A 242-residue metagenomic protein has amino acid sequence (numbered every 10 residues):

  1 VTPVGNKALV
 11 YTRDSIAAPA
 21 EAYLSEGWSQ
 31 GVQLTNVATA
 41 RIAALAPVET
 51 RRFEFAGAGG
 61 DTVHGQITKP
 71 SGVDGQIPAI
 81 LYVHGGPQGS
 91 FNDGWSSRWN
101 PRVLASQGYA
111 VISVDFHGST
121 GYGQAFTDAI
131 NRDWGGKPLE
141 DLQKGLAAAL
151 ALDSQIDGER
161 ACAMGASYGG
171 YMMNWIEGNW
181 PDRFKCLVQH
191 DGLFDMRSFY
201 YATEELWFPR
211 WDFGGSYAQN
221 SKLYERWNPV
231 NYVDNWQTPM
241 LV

Functional and structural regions predicted by a protein language model:
V1-G72, N92, W99, S106 (+2 more regions): Non-catalytic accessory segments flanking enzyme active sites
D14, Y82-G86, S167: Glycine-rich His-Gly loop
A17-A20, G31-V32, D61-V63, D74-G75 (+5 more regions): Flexible loop/turn segments at secondary-structure boundaries
V63, P78, P239: Alpha/beta-hydrolase fold active-site loops
K69, G75-G86: Short beta-strand element of the alpha/beta-hydrolase
H84-R102, Y109, F116, W180: The serine-hydrolase catalytic nucleophile loop
A105-S106, S113-V242: Active-site-proximal cap/loop segments of hydrolase catalytic domains
